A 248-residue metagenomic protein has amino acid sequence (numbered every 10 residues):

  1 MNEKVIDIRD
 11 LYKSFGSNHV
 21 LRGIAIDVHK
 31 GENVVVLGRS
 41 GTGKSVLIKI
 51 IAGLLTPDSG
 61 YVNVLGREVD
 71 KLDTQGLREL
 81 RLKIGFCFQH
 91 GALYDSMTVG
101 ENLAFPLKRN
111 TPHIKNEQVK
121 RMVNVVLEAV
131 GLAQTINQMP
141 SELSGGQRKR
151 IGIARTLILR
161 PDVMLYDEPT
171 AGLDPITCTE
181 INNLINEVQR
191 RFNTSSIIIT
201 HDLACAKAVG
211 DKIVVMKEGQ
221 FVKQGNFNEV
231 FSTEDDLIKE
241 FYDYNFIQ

Functional and structural regions predicted by a protein language model:
A52: Helix-to-loop junction immediately C-terminal to a conserved catalytic motif
E68, K115-Q134: Conserved ABC ATPase "signature" region
M139-L143, Q147: Conserved ABC ATPase signature
I158-D162: A short, proline-enriched helix->beta-strand linker immediately N-terminal to the Walker B motif in ABC-type P-loop
M164-D167: Catalytic Walker B motif of ABC-type/P-loop ATPase nucleotide-binding domains
P175-T177: Helix N-cap at the start of a conserved alpha-helix in ABC-type nucleotide-binding domains
